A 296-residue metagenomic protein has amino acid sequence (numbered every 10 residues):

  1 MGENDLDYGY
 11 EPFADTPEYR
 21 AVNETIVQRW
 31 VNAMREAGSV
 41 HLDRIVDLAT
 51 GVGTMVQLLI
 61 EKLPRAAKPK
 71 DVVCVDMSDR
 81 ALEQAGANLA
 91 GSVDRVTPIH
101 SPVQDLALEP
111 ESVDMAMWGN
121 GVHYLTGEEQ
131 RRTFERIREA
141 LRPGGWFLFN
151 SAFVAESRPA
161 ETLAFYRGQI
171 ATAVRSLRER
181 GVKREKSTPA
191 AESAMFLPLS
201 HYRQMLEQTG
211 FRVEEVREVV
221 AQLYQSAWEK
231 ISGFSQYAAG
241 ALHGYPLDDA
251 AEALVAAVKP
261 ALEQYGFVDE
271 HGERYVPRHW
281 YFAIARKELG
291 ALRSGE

Functional and structural regions predicted by a protein language model:
M1-V46, T54-L58, K62: Conserved class I S-adenosyl-L-methionine
G2-G9, F13, E214-E270: C-terminal helical/coil "lid" or tail adjacent to the Rossmann-like core of SAM-dependent
R44-V46, V52-D105: Class I SAM-dependent methyltransferase SAM/SAH-binding core
L108-A116: A short acidic, Gly/Pro-enriched loop at the edge of an enzyme's catalytic core that lines a small-molecule cofactor
W118-G121: A short beta-strand submotif of the Rossmann-like class I SAM-dependent methyltransferase core that lines
R131-P143: A short glycine-rich, Lys/Arg-flanked "PGG" loop and its adjoining helix->strand segment in the class I
L148-S176: Conserved class I S-adenosyl-L-methionine
A194-T209: Short alpha-helix
